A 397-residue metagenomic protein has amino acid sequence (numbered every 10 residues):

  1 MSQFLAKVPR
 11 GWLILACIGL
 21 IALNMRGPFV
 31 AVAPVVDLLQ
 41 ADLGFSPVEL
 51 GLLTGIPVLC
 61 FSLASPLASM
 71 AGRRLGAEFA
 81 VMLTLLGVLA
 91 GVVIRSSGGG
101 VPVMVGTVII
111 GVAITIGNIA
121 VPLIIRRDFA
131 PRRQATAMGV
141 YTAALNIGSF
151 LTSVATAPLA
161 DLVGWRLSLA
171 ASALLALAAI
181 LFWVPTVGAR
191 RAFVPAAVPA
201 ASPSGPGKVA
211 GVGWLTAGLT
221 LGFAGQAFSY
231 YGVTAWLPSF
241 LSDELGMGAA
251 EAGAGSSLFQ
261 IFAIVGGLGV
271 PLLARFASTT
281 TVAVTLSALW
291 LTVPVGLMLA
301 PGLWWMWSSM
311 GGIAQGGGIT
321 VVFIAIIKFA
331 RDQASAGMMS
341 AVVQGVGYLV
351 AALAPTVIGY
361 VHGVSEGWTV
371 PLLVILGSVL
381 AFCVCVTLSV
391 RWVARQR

Functional and structural regions predicted by a protein language model:
V30, V58-P66, S149-F150, Q260-I264 (+2 more regions): Residue-level signature of mid-helix packing/kink "hotspots" within the transmembrane helices of 12-pass Major
A33, W214-S257, I264: Extracytoplasmic gate region of multi-pass secondary transporters
L63-G99: Conserved MFS/SLC helix-loop-helix module at the cytosolic interface between two early adjacent transmembrane helices
A80-V93, T281-V295: Structural signature of the two symmetry-related core transmembrane helices
G100, P131-R132, V140-R191: Helix-loop-helix hairpin linking two adjacent transmembrane segments in secondary transporters
V101-I109, M306-G311: Paired small-residue
V108-A143: Cytoplasmic helix-loop-helix junction between adjacent transmembrane helices in 12-TM secondary transporters
Q333-G367: A late C-terminal transmembrane helix in Major Facilitator Superfamily
